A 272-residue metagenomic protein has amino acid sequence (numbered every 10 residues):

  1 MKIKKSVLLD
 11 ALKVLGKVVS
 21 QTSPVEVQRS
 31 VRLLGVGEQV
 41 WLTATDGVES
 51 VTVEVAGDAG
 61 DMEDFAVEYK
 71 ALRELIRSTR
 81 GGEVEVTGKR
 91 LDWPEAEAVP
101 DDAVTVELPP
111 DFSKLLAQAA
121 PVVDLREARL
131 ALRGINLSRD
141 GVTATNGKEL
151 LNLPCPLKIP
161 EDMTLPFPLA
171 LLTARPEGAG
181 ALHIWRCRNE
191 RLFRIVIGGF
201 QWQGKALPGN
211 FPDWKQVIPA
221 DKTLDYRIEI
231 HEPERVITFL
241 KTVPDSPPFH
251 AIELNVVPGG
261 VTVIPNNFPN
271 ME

Functional and structural regions predicted by a protein language model:
M1-E272: Structural preference for solvent-exposed beta-strand-turn elements and adjacent flexible terminal/loop segments within
